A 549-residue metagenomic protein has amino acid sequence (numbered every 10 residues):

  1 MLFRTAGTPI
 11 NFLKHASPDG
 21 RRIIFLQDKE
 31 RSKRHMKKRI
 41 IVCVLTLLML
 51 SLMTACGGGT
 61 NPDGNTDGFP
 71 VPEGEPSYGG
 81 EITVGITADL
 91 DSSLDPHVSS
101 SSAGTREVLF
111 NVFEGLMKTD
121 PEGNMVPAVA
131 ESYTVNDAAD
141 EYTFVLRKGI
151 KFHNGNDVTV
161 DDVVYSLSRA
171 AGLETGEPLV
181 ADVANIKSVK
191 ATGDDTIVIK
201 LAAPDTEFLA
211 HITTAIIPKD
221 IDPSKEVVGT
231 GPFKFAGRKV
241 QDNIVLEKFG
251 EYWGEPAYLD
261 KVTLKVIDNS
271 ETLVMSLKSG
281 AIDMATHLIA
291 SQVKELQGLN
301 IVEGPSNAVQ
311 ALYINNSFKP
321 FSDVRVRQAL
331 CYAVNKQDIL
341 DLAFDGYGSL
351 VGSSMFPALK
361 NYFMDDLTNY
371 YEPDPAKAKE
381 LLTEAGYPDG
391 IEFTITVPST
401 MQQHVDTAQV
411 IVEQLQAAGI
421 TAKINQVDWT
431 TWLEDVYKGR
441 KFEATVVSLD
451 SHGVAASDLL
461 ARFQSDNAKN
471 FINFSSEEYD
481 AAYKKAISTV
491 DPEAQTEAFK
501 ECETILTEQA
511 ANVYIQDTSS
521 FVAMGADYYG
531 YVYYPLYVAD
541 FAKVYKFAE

Functional and structural regions predicted by a protein language model:
T83, T159-S166, D194-V198, G231-P232 (+4 more regions): Alpha-helical secondary-structure segments
G85-V135, S168, V228: N-terminal lobe/hinge region of extracytoplasmic solute-binding protein
T87-R106, V129-A130, N156, F208-A215 (+2 more regions): A structural "hinge/loop" feature
P121-N124, D205-T263, N269-T272, A376 (+1 more regions): Gly/Pro-rich hinge or "lid" segments in bacterial periplasmic/extracellular proteins
T134, A138, P178-D220: Surface-exposed binding/hinge segments that line and control ligand-binding clefts or catalytic entry sites
F249-K294, T421: Ligand-site clamp/hinge motif
A333-N361, Q403-V412, L433, Y437-E549: Detector for C-terminal structural segments
S349-E384, M401-H404: Structural transition elements
